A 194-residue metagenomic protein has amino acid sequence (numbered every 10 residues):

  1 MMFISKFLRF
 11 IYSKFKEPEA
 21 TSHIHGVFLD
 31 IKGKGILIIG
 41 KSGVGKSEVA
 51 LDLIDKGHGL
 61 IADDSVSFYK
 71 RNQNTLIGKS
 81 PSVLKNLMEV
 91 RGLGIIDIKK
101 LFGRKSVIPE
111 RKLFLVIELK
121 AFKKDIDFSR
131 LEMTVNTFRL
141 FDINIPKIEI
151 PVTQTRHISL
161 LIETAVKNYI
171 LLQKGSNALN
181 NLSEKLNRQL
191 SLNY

Functional and structural regions predicted by a protein language model:
M1-K32, K167, E184-Y194: Extreme N-terminal, non-catalytic leader segments that precede Walker-type/kinase nucleotide-binding cores
F28-D30, L37-I39, V116-E118, E149: Structured core elements
K32-I61: Glycine-rich phosphate-binding P-loop
G35, G57, S65, N74-T75 (+1 more regions): Structural motif
I61-E118: Conserved nucleotide-sensing/catalytic segment adjacent to the nucleotide-binding pocket in NTP-handling enzymes
F114-Y194: Conserved NTP phosphate-binding and transfer environment spanning the P-loop NTPase/kinase superfamily
